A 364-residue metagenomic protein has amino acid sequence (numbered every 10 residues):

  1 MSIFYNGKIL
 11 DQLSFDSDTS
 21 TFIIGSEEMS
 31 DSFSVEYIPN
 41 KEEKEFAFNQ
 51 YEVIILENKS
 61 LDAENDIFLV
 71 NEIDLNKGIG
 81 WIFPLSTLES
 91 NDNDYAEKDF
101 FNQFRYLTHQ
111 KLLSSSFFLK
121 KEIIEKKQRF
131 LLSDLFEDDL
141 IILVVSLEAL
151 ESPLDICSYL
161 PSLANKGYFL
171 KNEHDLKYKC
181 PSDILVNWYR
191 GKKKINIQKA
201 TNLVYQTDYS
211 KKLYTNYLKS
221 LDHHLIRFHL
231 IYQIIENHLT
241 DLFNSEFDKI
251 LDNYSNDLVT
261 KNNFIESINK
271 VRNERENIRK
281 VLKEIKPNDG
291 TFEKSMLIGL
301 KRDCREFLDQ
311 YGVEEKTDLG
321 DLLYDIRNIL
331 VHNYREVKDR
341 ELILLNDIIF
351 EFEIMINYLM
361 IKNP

Functional and structural regions predicted by a protein language model:
S2-T215, K219-H223, I343-N363: Charged, non-catalytic interaction/linker regions at domain boundaries that couple catalytic cores to substrate
G191-P364: Amphipathic, oligomerization/interface secondary-structure segments
